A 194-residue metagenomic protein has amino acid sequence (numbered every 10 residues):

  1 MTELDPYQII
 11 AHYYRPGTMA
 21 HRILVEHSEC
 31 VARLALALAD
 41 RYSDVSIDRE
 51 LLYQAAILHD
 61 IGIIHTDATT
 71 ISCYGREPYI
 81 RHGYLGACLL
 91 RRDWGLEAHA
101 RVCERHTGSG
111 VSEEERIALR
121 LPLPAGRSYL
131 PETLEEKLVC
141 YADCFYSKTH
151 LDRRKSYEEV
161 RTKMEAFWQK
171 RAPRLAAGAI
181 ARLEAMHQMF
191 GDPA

Functional and structural regions predicted by a protein language model:
E3-H27, G62-G75: Active-site flanking loop/helix segments enriched in acidic
A11, A32, L36-A39, G86-R91 (+1 more regions): Amphipathic alpha-helical segments within well-ordered protein domains
P16, D44-R153, Y157-E158: Divalent metal-dependent catalytic cores for phosphoryl transfer on phosphate-bearing substrates
T18, R22-V25, E132, P173 (+1 more regions): Charge-dense, low-complexity intrinsically disordered segments
M19, L24-A35, D40, H82: Conserved, hydrophobic alpha-helical core segments of structured domains
L24, S28, Y79, A176-A179 (+1 more regions): Hydrophobic packing residues in well-ordered alpha-helices of helical domains and bundles
R153-A172: C-terminal/domain-terminus segments
F167-A194: Charged phosphate-binding loop/patch that engages nucleotide di/tri-phosphates or the phosphate backbone of nucleic
